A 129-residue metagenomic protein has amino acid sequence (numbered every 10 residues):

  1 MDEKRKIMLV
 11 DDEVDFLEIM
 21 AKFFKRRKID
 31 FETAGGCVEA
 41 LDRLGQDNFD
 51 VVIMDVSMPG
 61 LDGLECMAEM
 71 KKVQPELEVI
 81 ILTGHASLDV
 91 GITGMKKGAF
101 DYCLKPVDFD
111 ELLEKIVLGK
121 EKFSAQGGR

Functional and structural regions predicted by a protein language model:
V14-E32: Two-component/phosphorelay signaling modules centered on CheY-like receiver
T33-D42, G63: Helix N-cap/capping motif at the beta->alpha junctions
D42, L64-E76: Short amphipathic alpha-helix used as the core "switch/output" element in two-component signaling
D47-I53: Active-site beta3 strand of CheY-like receiver
M58: Receiver (REC) domain active-site loop signature in two-component systems and cognate sites in sensor histidine kinases
V107-V117: C-terminal output helix
